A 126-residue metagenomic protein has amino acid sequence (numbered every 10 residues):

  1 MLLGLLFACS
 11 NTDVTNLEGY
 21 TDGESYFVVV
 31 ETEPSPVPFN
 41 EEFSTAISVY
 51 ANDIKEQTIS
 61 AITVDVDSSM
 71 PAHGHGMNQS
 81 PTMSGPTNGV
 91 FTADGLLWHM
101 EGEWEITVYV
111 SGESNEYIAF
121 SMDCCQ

Functional and structural regions predicted by a protein language model:
M1-L3: Sec-dependent signal peptide recognition, specifically the positively charged N-region followed immediately by
L5-A8: C-terminal motif of bacterial Sec signal peptides marking the signal peptidase cleavage site
N11-E103, Y109-Q126: Contiguous segments within soluble domain cores/interaction surfaces
